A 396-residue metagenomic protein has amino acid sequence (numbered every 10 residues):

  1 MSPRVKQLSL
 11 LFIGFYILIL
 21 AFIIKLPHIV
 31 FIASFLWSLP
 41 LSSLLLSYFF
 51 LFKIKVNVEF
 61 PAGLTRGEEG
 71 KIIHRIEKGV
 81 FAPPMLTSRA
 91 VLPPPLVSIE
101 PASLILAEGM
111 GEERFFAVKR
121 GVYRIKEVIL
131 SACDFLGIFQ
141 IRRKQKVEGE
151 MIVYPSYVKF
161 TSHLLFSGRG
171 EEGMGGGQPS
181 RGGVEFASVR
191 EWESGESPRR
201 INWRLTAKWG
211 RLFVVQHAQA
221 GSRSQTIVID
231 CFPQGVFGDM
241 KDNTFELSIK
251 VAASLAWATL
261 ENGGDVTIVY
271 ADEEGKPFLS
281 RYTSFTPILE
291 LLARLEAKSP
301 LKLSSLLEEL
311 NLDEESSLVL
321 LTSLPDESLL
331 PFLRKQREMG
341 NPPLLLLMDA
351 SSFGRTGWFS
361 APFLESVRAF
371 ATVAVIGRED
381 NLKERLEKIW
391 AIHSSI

Functional and structural regions predicted by a protein language model:
M1, P83, F359-S360: Accessible peptide chain termini
M1-N57: Extracellular/lumenal glycan-associated context and N-glycosylation machinery
S2-V5, I23-P27, S156, V215 (+3 more regions): Intrinsic-disorder/low-complexity, polar/charged segments
S9, A33, G182, I201-L205 (+1 more regions): Short coil/turn segments at secondary-structure boundaries
S38-Y282, S317-L321, K335: An amphipathic, basic-hydrophobic helix/alpha-beta surface used to engage anionic, phosphate-rich ligands or surfaces
K250, W257-I396: Acidic, glycine-rich A-domain
